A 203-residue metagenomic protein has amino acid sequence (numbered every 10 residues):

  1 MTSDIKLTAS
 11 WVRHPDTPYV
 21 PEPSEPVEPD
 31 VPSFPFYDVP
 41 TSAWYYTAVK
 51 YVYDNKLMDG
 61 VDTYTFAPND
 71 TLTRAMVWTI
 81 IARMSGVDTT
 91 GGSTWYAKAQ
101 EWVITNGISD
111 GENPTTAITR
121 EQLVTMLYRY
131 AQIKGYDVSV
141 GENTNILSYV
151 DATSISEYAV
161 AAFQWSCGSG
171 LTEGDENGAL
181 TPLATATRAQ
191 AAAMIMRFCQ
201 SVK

Functional and structural regions predicted by a protein language model:
M1-I5: Solvent-exposed segments in extracellular or luminal domains encompassing
L7-S10, A191-A193: Short, structured beta-strand segments at or near domain termini in extracellular proteins/domains
A9, V49-V52: Extracellular/surface recognition and adhesion modules
H14-W44, D59-E121, L127-V160, E173-T185 (+1 more regions): Feature responds to low-complexity, polar/acidic, surface-exposed segments characteristic of secreted/exported proteins
Y51-V52, V103, S166: PEST-like intrinsically disordered low-complexity regions enriched in serine, proline, threonine and acidic/polar
K56, G170: Phosphate/pyrophosphate-binding loop motifs in nucleotide- or prenyl diphosphate-using proteins
S156-G168, R188, A192: Alpha-helical membrane segments in multi-pass integral membrane proteins
